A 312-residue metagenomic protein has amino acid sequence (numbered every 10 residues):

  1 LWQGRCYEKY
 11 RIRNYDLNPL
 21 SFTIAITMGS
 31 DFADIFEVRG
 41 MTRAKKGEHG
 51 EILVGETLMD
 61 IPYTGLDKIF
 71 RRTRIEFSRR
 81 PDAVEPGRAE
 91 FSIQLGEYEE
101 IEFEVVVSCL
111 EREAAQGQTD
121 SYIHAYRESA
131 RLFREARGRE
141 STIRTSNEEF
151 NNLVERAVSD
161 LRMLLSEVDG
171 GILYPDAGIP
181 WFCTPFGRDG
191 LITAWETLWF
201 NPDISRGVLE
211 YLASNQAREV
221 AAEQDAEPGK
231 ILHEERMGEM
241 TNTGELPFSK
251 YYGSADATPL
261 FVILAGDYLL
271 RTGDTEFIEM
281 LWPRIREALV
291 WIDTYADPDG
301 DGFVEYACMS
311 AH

Functional and structural regions predicted by a protein language model:
L1-Q3, I24, E235: Beta-sheet-dominated interaction scaffolds and their linkers
R5-Y7, N14-T184, T275-E279, R286-D297: Acidic/polar, glycine-enriched structural segments that form the non-catalytic walls/loops of the carbohydrate-binding
E8-R11, V304: Short, well-ordered strand-loop elements centered on a beta-strand within folded domains, enriched for acidic residues
I12, R79, S129, I172 (+3 more regions): Residue-level detector of functional hotspots within protein domains
R13-N14, T193: Extracellular and analogous surface-interaction loops
I93-E97, C183-A311: Aromatic-rich carbohydrate-recognition surfaces in CAZymes
